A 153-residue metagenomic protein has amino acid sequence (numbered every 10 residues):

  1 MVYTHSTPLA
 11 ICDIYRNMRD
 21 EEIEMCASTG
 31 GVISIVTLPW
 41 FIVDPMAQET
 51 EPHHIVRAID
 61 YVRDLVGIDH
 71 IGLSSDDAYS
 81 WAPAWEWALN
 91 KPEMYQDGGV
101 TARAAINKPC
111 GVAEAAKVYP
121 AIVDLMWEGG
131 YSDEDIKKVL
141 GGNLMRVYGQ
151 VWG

Functional and structural regions predicted by a protein language model:
M1-V2, Y15-G31, H53-H70: Histidine/acidic residue-rich metal-binding segments in metalloenzymes
H5, I33, D76, I136: Conserved, mostly hydrophobic/aromatic
S6-L9, L38-W40, D76-S80: Active-site beta-loop-alpha junctions enriched in small/polar residues
T7-N17, I42-R57: Active-site glycine- and acidic-residue-rich loops that bind and position anionic ligands or nucleotide-like cofactors
A27-Q48: A conserved active-site cap/scaffold subdomain adjacent to cofactor or substrate pockets
A47-Q48, A82-W87, Y148-G153: Short glycine/threonine-rich loop-to-helix capping motif typified by GTGT followed within a few residues by an Asp-Pro
V66-K91, D97, R103-V112: Short acidic/histidine-rich active-site segments
A104-G153: Mid-to-C-terminal alpha-helical segments outside catalytic/metal-binding sites
